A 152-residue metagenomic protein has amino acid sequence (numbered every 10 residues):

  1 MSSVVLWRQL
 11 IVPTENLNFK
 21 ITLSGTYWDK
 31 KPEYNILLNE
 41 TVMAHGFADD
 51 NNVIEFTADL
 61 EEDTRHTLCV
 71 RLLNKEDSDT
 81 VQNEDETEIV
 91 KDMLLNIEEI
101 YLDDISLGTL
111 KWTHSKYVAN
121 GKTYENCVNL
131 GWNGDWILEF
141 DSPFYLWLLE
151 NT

Functional and structural regions predicted by a protein language model:
M1-L38, A44, L60-T152: Beta-strand-rich recognition domains
H45-D50: Short beta-strand segments within Ig-like beta-sandwich modules, predominantly Fibronectin type-III
V53-E61: Exposed aromatic-hydrophobic patches
